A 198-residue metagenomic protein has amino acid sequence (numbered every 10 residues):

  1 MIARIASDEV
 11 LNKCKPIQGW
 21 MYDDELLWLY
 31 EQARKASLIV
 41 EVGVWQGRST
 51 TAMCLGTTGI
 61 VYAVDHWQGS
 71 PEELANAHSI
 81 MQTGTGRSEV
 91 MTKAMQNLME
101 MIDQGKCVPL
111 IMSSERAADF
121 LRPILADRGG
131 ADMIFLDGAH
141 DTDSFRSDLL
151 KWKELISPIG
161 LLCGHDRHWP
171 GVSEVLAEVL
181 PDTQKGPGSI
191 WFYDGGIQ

Functional and structural regions predicted by a protein language model:
R4, E9-Q18, L26-Q198: S-adenosylmethionine/decaboxylated-SAM
